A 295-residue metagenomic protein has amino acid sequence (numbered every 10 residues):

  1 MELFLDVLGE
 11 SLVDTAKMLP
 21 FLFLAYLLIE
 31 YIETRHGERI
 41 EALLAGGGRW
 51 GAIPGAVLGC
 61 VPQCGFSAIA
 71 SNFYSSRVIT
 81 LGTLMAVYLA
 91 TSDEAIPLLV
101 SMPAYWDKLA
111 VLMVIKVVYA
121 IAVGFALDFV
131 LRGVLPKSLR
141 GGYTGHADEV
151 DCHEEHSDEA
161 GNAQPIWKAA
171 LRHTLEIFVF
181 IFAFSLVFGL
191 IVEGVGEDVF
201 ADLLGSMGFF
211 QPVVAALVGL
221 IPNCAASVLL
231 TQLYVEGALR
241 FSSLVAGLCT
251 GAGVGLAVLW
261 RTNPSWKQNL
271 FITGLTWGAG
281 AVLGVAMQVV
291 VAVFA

Functional and structural regions predicted by a protein language model:
M1-Y31, E38, V111-P212, T273-A295: Selected transmembrane alpha-helices and immediately adjacent juxtamembrane segments of polytopic inner-membrane
A25-I29, E41, G51, S67 (+1 more regions): Short amphipathic alpha-helical segments
H36, W260-A279: Interfacial loop-to-transmembrane junctions
R39-F66: Active-site-flanking structural segment that lines cofactor/substrate pockets
A45-G46, T83-Y88, L270-L275: Cytoplasmic-side transmembrane-helix entry/capping segments in multi-pass membrane proteins
L58-V114, V192-N263: Membrane-interfacial helix-loop connectors
